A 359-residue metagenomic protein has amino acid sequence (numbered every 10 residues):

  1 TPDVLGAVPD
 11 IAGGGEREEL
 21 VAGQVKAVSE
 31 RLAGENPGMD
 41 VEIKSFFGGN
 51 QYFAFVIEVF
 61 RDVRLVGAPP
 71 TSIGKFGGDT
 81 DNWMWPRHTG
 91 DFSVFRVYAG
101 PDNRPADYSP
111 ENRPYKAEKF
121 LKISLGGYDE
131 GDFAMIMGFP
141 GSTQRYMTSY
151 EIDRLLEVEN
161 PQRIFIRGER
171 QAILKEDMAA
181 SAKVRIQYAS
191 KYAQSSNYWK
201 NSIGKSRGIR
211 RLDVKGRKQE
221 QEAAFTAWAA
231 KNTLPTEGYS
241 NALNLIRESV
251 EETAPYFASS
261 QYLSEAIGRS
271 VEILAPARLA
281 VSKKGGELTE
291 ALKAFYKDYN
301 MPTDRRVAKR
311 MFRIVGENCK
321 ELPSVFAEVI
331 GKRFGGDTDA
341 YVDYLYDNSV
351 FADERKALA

Functional and structural regions predicted by a protein language model:
T1-A359: Terminal presequence/propeptide segments associated with secretion/organelle targeting and zymogen/polyprotein
